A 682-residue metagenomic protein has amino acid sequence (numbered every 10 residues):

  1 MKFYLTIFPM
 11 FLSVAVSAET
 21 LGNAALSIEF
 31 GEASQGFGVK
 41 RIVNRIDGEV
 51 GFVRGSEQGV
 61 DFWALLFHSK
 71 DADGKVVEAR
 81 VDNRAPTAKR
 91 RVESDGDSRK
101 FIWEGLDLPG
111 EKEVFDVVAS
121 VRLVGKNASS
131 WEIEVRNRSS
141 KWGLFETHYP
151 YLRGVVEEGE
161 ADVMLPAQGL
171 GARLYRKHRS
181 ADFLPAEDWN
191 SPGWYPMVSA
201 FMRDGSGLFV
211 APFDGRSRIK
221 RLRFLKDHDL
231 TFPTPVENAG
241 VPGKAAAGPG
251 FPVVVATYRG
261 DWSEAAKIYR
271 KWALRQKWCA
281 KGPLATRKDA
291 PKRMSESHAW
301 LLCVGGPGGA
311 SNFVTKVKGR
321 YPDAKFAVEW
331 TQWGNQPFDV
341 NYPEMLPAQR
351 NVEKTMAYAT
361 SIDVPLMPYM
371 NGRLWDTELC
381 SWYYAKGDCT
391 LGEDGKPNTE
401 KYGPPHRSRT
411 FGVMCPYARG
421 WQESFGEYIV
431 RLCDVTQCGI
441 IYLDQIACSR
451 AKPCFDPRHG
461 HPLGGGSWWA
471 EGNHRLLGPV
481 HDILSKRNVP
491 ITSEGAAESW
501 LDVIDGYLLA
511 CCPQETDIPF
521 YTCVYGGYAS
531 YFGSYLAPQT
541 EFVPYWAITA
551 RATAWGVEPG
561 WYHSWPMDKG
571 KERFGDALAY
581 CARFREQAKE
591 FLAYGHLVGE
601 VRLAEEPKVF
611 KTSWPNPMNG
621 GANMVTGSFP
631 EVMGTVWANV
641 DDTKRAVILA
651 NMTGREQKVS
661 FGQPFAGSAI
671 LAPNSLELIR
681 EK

Functional and structural regions predicted by a protein language model:
T6-S13: Bacterial N-terminal signal peptides
E19-P109, E264-R270: Acidic-aromatic substrate-binding/catalytic surfaces of carbohydrate-active enzymes
A25, S129-N137, K644-N651: Short, well-ordered beta-strand segments enriched in hydrophobic/aromatic residues
G31, F37, I42, T234-P235 (+3 more regions): Active-site-proximal substrate-binding groove within the catalytic cores of carbohydrate-active enzymes
R90, G96-S98, G105-E111, N137 (+8 more regions): Conserved structural scaffold segments of CAZyme catalytic domains across common CAZy folds
F326-Q349, C380-A418, S449-H474: Aromatic- and acidic-residue-enriched carbohydrate-binding clefts of CAZyme catalytic domains
R350-Y358, P365-T436, C511-A529: Active-site-adjacent "subsite" loops/lids of carbohydrate-active enzymes
V413-V503: Active-site neighborhood of glycoside hydrolase catalytic domains
